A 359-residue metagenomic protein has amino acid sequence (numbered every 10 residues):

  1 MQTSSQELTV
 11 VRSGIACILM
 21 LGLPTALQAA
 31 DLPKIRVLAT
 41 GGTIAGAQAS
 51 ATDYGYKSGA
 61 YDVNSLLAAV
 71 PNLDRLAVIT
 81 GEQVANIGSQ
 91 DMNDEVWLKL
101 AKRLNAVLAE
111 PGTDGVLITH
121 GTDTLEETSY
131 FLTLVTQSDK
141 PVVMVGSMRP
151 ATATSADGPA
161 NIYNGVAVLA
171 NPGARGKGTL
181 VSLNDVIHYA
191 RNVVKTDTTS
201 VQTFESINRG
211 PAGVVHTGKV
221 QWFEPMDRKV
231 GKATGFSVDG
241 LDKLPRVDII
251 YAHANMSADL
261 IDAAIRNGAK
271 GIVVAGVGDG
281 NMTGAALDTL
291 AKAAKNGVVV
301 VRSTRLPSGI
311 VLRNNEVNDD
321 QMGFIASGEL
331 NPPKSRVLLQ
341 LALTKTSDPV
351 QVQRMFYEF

Functional and structural regions predicted by a protein language model:
Q2-I15: Bacterial N-terminal signal peptides that target proteins for export
T25-A29: Sec/Tat signal peptide C-region and signal peptidase I cleavage site
A30-A106, D288, K292: ATP/NTP phosphate-donor binding region
L32, L38, D62, A68-P71 (+2 more regions): Accessory alpha-helical/coil subdomains and C-terminal extensions that flank or cap enzyme catalytic cores
I118-K140, M282-A291: Short Gly/Thr/Asp-enriched flexible loops that form oxyanion-binding sites at enzyme active sites
S129-A160, V166-A170, K295-T304: Short, acidic/small-residue loops that bind anionic groups at enzyme active sites
V145-H216: Internal gly/pro-rich beta-alpha loop/helix module that stabilizes soluble enzyme cofactors or their anionic handles
D279-F359: C-terminal non-catalytic interaction/assembly regions of soluble proteins
